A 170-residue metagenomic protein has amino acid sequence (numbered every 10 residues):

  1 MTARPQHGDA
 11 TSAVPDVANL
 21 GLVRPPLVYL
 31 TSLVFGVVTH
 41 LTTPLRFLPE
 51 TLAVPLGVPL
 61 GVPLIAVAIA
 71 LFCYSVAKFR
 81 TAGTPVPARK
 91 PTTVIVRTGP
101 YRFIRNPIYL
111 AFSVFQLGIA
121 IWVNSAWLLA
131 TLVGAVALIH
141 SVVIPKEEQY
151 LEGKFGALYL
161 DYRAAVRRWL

Functional and structural regions predicted by a protein language model:
M1-T98, L110-L170: Membrane-anchoring alpha-helices and their flanking helix-loop junctions
Y101: Solvent-exposed interhelical
N106: Extended, alpha-helix-rich binding/interface surfaces that flank or overlap catalytic cores and mediate recognition
